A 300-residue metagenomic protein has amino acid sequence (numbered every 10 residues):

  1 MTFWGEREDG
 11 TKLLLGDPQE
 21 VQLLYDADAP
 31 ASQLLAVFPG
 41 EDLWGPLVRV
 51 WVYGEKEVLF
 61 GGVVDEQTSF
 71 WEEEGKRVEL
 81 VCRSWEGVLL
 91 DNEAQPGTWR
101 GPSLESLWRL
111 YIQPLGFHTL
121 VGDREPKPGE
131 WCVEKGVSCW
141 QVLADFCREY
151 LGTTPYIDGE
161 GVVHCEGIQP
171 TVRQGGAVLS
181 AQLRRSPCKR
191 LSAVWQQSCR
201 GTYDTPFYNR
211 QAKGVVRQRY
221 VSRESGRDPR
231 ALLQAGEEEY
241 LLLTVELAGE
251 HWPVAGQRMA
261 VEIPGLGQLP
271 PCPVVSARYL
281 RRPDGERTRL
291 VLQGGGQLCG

Functional and structural regions predicted by a protein language model:
M1-E8, V50, G161-H164, L191-Q197 (+1 more regions): Short polybasic amphipathic segments
G5, L13-A27, T68-W71, T154-Y156: Short, exposed beta-strand/loop patches in secreted or surface proteins that constitute
G10-K12, K56, L266: Residue-level signal for glycine
L14-L43, A181-G300: An acidic/polar, Gly/Ser/Thr-rich interaction patch typically located in mid-to-C-terminal regions of proteins
A36, C82, Q95-T119, E134-D158 (+2 more regions): Amphipathic, non-transmembrane alpha-helical segments in extracytoplasmic/periplasmic proteins
P39-H118: Surface-exposed cap/loop segments at beta↔alpha junctions
V52-G54, G167, I263-G265: Conserved "cap/hinge" positions at secondary-structure junctions
G75-R77, S84-G87, G122-R190: Short beta-strand-centered interaction patches in the first periplasmic/extracellular domains of large envelope
